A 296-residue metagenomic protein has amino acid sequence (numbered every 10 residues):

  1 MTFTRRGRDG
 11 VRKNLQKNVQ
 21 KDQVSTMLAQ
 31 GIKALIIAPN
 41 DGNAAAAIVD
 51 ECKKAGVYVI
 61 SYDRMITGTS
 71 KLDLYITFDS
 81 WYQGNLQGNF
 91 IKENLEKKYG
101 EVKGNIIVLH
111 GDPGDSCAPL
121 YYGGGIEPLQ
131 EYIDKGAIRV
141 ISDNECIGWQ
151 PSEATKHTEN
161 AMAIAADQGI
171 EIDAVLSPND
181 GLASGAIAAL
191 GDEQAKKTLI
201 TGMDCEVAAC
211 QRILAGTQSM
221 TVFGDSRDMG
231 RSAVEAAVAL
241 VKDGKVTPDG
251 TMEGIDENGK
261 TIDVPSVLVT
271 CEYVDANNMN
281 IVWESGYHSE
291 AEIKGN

Functional and structural regions predicted by a protein language model:
M1-K21, N40-G42, R64, I76-L86 (+5 more regions): Hinge/beta->alpha junction and helix N-cap segments in small-molecule ligand-binding domains
R6, Q30-A34, K54-V59, K71-L72 (+5 more regions): Loop/turn elements at helix/coil->beta-strand transitions in domains of secreted/extracellular proteins
V24-A29, K33-K54, G125, S142-R212: Hydrophobic alpha-helical
L28, I91-K98, M162, A233 (+1 more regions): Short, hydrophobic alpha-helical segments
I48-Y82, E93, K98-G111, E206-L214 (+1 more regions): Flexible loop/hinge segments that line or gate small-molecule binding clefts
N94-V102, Q130-G136, A163-G169, E193 (+1 more regions): Alpha-helix termini
V102-K103, L109-C117, L129-Q130, S232-N296: Hinge/cleft segment of the Venus flytrap/periplasmic-binding protein
N179-I187, L214, M220, G224-K242: Extracellular/periplasmic ligand-binding modules, especially the Venus flytrap/periplasmic-binding
